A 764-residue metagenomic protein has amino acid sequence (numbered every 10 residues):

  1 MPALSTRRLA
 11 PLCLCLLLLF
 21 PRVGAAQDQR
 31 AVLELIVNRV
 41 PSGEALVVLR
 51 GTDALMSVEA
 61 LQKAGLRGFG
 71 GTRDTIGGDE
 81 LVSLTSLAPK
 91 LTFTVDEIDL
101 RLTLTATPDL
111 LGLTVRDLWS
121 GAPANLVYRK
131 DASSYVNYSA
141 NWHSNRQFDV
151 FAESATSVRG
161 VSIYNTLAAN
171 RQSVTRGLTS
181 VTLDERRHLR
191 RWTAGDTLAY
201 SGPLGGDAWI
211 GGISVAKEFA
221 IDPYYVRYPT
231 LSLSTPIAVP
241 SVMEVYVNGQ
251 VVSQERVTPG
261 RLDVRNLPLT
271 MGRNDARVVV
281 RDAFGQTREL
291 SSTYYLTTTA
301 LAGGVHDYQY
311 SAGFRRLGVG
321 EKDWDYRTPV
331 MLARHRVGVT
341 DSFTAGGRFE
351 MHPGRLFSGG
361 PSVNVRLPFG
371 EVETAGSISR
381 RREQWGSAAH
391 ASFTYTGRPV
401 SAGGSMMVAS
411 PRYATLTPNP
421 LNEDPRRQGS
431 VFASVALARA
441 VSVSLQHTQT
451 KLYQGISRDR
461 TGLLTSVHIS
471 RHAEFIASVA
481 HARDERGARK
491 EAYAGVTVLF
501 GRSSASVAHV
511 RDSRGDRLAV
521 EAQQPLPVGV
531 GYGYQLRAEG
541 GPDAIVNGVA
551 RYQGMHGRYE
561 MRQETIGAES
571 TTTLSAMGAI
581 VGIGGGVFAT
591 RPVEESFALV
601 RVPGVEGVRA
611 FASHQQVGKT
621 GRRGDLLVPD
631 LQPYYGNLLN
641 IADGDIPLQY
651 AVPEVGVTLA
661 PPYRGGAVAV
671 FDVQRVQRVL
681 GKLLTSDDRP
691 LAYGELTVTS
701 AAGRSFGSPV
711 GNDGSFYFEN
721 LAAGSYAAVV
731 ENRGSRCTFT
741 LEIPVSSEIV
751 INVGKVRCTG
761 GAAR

Functional and structural regions predicted by a protein language model:
A25-P229, S513-V581, A589: Post-signal-peptide, soluble extracytosolic/periplasmic N-terminal scaffold domains of envelope/secretory systems
D28-A31, V40-L49, G604-H614, T685-A702: Short, ordered, surface-exposed loop/turn motifs in non-cytosolic proteins
L33-L35, T235, A598-V602, Q677-T685: A short, amphipathic beta-strand motif
V48-M56, L267-R273, D625-L639, D643-P647 (+4 more regions): Short Pro-Gly-centered beta-turn/loop motif in secreted/extracellular proteins
D74-G78, S83-A88, R288-S292, G618-K619 (+2 more regions): Structured interaction patches on ligand/partner-binding surfaces of diverse proteins
L126-V127, F148-G160, T175-T193, R327-D341 (+11 more regions): Feature captures outer-membrane beta-barrel proteins of Gram-negative bacteria and organelles
S139-H143, A168-N170, T197-A199, A238 (+19 more regions): Outer-membrane beta-barrel pore domains and translocons
Q615-D625, A701-S715: Short, acidic Ser/Thr/Gly-rich low-complexity loop/linker segments typical of extracellular and cell-surface proteins
